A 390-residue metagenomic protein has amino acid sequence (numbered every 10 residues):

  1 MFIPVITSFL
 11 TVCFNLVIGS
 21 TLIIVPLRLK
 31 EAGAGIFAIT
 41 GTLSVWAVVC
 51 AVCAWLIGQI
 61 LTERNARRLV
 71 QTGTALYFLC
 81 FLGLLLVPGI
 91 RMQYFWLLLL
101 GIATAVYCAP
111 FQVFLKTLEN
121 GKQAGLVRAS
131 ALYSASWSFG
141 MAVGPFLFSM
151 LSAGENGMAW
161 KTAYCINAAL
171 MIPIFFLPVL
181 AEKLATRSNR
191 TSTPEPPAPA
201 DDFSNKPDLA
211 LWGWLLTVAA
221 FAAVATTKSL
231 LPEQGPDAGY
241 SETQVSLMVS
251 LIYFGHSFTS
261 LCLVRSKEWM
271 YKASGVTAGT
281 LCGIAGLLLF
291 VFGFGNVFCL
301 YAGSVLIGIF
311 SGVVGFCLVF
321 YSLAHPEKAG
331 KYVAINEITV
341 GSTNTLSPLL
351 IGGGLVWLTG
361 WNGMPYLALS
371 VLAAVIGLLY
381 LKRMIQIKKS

Functional and structural regions predicted by a protein language model:
M1-A47, A210-L216, F221-A238, V245-S246 (+1 more regions): Helix-loop boundary and gating motifs at the non-cytosolic
G41-Q59, S250-C262: Central cavity-lining transmembrane alpha-helices of secondary-active solute carriers, predominantly the Major
C53-A66, S152, T259-K272, L355-V356: Helix-to-loop junctions at the C-terminal end of transmembrane segments in multipass secondary transporters
R68-G83, S274-L289: Structural signature of the two symmetry-related core transmembrane helices
L98-S136: Cytoplasmic helix-loop-helix junction between adjacent transmembrane helices in 12-TM secondary transporters
V106-N120, G312-E327: Intracellular juxtamembrane helix-capping segments at the cytosolic ends of symmetry-related transmembrane helices
A168-T191, G377-M384: C-terminal membrane-cytosol helix-exit motif in multi-pass small-molecule transporters
K328-L358: A late C-terminal transmembrane helix in Major Facilitator Superfamily
